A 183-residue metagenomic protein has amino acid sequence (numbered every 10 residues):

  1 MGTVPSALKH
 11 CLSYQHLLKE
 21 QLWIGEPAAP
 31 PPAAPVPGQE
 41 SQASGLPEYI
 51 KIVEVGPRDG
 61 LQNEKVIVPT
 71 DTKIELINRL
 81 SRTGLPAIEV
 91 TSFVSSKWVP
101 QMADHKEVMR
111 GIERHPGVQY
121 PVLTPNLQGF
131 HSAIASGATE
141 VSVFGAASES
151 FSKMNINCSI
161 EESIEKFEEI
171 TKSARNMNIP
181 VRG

Functional and structural regions predicted by a protein language model:
M1-P47: Eukaryotic N-terminal low-complexity, Ser/Thr- and Lys/Arg-rich leader segments that predominantly function as
S41-K65, S142-N155, M177-G183: N-terminal small/glycine-rich loop or linker at the start of catalytic domains across soluble metabolic enzymes
S44-V55, K73-T91, S96-A103: N-terminal glycine-rich anion-binding loops that anchor highly charged ligand groups
V53-I74, G117-L127, S152-I160: Active-site mouth loops of central-metabolism enzymes
P86-G111, G145-S159: Glycine-rich, proline-tolerant flexible connector loops at the mouths of alpha/beta enzymes
A87-E89, P121, E140-S142, R182: Conserved beta-strand positions in the central sheet of alpha/beta enzyme cores
W98-V122, E161-G183: Alpha-helix-loop-beta-strand connector modules within alpha/beta enzyme cores
N126-G137: Catalytic cores of alpha/beta
